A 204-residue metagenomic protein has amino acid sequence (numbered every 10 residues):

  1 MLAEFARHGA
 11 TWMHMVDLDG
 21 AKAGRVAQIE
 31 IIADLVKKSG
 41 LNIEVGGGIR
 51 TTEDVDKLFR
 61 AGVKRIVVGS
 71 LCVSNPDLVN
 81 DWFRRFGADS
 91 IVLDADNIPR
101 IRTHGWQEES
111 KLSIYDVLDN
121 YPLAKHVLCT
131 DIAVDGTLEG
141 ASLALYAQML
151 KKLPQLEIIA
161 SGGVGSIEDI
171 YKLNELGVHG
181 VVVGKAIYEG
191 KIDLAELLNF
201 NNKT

Functional and structural regions predicted by a protein language model:
M1-A6, T51-D56, E108-N120: Short, acidic/polar
F5, M13, L58, L93 (+3 more regions): Conserved, mostly hydrophobic/aromatic
W12-E30, T130-L138: Glycine-rich, proline-tolerant flexible connector loops at the mouths of alpha/beta enzymes
H14-D17, E44, V67-V68, V92 (+2 more regions): Conserved beta-strand positions in the central sheet of alpha/beta enzyme cores
I31, V36-S39, I43-I66, A144-V183: Catalytic cores of alpha/beta
I31-D34, K111-I159: Active-site/ligand-binding-proximal alpha/beta "capping" segment
V63-D135: Conserved anion-binding
D77-F86, I91, Y171-L176, G180-T204: C-terminal helical cap(s) of enzyme catalytic domains, especially alpha/beta-barrels
